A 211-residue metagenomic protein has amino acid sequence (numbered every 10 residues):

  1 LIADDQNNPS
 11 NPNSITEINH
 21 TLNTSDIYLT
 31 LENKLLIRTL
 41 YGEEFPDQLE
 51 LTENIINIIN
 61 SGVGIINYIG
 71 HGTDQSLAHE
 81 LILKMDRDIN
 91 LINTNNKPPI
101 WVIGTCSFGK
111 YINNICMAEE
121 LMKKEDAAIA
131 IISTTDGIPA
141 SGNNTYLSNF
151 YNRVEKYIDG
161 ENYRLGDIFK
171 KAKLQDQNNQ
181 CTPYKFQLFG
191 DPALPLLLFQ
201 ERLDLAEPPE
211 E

Functional and structural regions predicted by a protein language model:
L1-E211: Cysteine-dependent hydrolase recognition
